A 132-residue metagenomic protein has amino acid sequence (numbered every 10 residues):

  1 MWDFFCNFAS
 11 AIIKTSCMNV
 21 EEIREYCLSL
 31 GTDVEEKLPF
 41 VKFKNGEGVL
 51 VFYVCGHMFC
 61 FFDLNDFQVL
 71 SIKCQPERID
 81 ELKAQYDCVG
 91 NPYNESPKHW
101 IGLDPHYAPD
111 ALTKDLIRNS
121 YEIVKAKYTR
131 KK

Functional and structural regions predicted by a protein language model:
W2-K132: Charge-dense, helix-prone N-terminal extensions
